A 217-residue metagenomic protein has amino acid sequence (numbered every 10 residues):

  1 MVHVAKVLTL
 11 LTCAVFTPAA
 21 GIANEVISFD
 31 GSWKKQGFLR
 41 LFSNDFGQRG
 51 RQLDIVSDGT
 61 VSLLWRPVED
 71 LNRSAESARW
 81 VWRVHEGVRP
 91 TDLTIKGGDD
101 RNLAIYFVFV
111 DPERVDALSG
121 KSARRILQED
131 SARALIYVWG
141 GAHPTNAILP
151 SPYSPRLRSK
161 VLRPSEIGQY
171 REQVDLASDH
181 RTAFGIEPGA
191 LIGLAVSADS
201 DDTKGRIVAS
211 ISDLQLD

Functional and structural regions predicted by a protein language model:
K6-T17: Bacterial N-terminal signal peptides
G21-F42, L118-G120: Extracellular carbohydrate-recognition regions
N44-L63: Short carbohydrate-recognition loop motifs
L71-R79, G189: Extended extracellular/luminal ectodomain segments enriched in beta-structured repeat modules
V81-G87, V110-P112, A177: Solvent-exposed strand-to-loop "edge" motifs in beta-rich extracellular domains
G98-D100, F107-Y153: Extracellular/luminal beta-rich ligand-recognition and adhesion surfaces characterized by aromatic-Gly/Pro-enriched
P155-L162, E166-V208: Extracellular beta-strand ligand-recognition surfaces/modules
L194, S212-L216: Extracellular beta-strand elements of beta-rich domains used for carbohydrate recognition/degradation or cell-matrix
